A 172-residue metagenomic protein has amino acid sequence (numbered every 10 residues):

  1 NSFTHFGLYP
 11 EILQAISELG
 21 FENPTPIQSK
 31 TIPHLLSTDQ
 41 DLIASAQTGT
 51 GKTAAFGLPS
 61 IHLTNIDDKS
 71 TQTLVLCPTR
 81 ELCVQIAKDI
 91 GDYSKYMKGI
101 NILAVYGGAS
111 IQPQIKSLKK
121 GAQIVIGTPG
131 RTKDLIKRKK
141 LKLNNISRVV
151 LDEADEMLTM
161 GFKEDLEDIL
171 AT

Functional and structural regions predicted by a protein language model:
N1-S45: Conserved pre-motif I regulatory segment
H5, P24, V75, V125 (+2 more regions): Conserved SAM-binding loop
E11-Q14, E18-F21, D68-K137, N145-R148: Conserved nucleic-acid-binding Ia/Ib motif block in the N-terminal RecA-like helicase ATPase lobe
K30-Q40, T53-D68, L74, V84 (+4 more regions): Walker A/P-loop NTP-binding motif
H34-L35, S117, L141: Conserved alpha-helical segment in the helical subdomain of ABC-type ATPase nucleotide-binding domains
A46-T50: The conserved Walker
R131-T172: SF2 helicase catalytic motif II
